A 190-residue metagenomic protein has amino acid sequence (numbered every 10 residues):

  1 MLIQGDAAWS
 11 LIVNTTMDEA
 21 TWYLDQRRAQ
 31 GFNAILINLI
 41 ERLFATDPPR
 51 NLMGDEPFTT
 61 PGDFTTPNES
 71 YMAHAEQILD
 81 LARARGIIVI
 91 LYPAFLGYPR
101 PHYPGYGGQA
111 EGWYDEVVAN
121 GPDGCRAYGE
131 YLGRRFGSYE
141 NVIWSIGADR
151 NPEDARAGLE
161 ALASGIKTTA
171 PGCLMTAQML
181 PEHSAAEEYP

Functional and structural regions predicted by a protein language model:
L2-P190: Active-site mouth of glycoside hydrolases
